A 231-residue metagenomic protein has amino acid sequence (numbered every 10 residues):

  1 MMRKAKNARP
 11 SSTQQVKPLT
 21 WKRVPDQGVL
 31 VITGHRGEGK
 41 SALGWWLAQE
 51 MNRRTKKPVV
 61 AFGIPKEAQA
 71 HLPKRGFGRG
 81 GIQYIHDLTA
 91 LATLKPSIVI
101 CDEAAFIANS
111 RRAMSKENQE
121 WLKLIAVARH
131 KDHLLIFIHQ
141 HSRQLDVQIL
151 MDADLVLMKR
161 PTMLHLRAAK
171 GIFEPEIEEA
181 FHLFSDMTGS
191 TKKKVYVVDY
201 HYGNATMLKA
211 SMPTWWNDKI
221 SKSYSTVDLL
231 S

Functional and structural regions predicted by a protein language model:
M1-T20, V24-V31, L155-L157, D186-S231: Conserved P-loop NTPase motor module
M2-I98, A105: P-loop NTPase catalytic phosphate-binding loop
K4-K6, K17, K22, K40 (+12 more regions): Context-gated lysine
L30-Q49, I85-E174: Conserved P-loop NTPase motor cores
